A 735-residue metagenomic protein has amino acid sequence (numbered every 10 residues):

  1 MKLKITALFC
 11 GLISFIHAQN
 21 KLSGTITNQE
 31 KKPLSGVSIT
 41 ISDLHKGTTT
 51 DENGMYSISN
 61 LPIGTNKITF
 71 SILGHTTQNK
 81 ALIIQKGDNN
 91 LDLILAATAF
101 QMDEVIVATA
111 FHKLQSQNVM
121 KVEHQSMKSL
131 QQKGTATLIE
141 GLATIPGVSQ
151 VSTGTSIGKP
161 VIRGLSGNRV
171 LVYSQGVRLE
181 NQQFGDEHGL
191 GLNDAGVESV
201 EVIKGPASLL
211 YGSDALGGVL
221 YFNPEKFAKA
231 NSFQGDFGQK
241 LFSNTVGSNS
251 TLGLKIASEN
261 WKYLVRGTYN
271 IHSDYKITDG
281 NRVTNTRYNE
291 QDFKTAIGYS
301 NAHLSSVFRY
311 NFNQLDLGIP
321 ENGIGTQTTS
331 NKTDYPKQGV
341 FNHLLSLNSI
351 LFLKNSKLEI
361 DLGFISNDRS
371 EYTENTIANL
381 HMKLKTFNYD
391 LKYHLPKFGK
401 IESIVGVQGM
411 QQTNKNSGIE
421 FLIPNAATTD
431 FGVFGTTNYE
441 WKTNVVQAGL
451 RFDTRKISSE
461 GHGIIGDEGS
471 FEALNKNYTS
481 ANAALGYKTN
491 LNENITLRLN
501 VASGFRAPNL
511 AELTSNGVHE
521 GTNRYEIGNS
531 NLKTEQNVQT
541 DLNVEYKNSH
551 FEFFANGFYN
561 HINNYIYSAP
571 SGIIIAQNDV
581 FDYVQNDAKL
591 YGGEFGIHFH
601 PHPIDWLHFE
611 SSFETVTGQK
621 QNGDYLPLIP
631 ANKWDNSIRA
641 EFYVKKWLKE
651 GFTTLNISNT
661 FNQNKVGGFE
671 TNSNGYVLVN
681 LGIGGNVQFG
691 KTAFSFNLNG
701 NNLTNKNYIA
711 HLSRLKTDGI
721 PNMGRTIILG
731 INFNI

Functional and structural regions predicted by a protein language model:
T27, V37-S42, S71-H75, Q85-Q131 (+1 more regions): Short, acidic, small-residue-rich periplasmic hinge/interaction motif at the N-terminus of Gram-negative outer-membrane
N89-I94, L138-G141, G158-V161, Y173 (+4 more regions): N-terminal periplasmic accessory domains that precede and gate Gram-negative outer-membrane beta-barrel machines
Q150, R178-K204: Short acidic/polar hinge/loop motifs at secondary-structure boundaries that mediate gating or recognition
S243-I271, N281-D316, K337-K354, K397-I401 (+4 more regions): Transmembrane beta-barrel wall of Gram-negative outer-membrane proteins
H272-E290, L304-N388, T413-N414, I419-E420 (+2 more regions): Flexible loop and strand-edge segments within Gram-negative outer membrane beta-barrel domains
L380-Y393, I527-K533, Q539, N548 (+2 more regions): Outer membrane beta-barrel strand-and-loop segments of large Gram-negative receptors, especially TonB-dependent
F505-R506, I562-N564, F661-N664, I683-I735: C-terminal beta-signal and adjacent terminal beta-strands/loops of Gram-negative outer-membrane beta-barrel proteins
F558-I562, F581-Q663: Gram-negative outer-membrane beta-barrel transporters
